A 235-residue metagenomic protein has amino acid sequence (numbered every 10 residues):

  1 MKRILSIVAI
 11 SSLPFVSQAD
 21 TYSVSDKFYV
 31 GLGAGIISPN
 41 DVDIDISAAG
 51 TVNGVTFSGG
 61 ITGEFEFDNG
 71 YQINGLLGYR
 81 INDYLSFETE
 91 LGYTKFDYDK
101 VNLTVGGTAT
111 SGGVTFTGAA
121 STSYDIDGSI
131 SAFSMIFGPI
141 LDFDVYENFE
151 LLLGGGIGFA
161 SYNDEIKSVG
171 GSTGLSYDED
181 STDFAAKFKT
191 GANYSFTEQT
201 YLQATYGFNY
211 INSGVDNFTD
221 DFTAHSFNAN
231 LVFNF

Functional and structural regions predicted by a protein language model:
M1-D26: Cleavable N-terminal export/targeting peptides
D20-F28, A34-V42, Y71-S168, Y194 (+1 more regions): Gram-negative (and chloroplast) outer-membrane scaffold detector with strong preference for beta-barrel transmembrane
Y22-V24, G59, G63-N69, D125-S131 (+2 more regions): Replace "Gram-negative outer membrane beta-barrel proteins" with "bacterial and organellar outer membrane beta-barrel
I37-I73, D178-T182: Surface-exposed strand-loop-strand hairpins of Gram-negative outer-membrane beta-barrel proteins
I44, E165-S172, G214-N217: Short acidic, glycine/proline-rich loop/turn micro-motifs
E165-G170, D180-F184, G191-S195: Conserved binding-pocket/active-site segment within a compact domain
F184, G191-N193, T200-N209, H225-F235: Outer membrane beta-barrel transmembrane domains
